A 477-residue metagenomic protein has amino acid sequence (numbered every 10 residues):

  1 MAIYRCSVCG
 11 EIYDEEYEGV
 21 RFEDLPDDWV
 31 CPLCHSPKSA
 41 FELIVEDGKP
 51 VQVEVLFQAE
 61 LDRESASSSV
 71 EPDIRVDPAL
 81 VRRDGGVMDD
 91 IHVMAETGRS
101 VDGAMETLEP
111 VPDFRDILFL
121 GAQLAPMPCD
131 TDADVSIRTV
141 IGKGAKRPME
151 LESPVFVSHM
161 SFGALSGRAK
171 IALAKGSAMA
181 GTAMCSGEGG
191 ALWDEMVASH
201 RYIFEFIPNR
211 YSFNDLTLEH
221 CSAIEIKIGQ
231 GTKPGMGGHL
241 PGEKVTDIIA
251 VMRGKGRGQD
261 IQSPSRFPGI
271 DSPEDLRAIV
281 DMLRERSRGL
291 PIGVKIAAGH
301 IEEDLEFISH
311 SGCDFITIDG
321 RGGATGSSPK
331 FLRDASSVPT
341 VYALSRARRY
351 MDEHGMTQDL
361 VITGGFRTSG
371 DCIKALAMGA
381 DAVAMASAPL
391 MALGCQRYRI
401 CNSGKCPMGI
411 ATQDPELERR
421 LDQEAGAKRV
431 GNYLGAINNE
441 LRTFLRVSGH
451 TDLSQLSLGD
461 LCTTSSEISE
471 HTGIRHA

Functional and structural regions predicted by a protein language model:
A2, D27, N402: Short metal-coordination and nucleic-acid-contact micro-motifs, chiefly zinc-binding Cys/His arrays
C6-C9, C31-C34: Short cysteine-rich clusters marking metal-coordination/redox-active sites
I12-E16, A40-L43: Short, non-ligating residues that shape and space the ligands of small metal-coordination modules and catalytic
E18-W29: Short linker/helix segments within small regulatory modules
L33-G48: Short metal-binding segments enriched for Cys and/or His
K49-V155, H159, A164-K175, A183 (+5 more regions): Conserved, well-structured core domains of diverse proteins
A145, E152, H159, A164-M282 (+1 more regions): Active-site-facing alpha/beta catalytic cores
F267-E418: Glycine-rich phosphate/ribose-binding loops and adjacent secondary-structure elements that form binding surfaces
